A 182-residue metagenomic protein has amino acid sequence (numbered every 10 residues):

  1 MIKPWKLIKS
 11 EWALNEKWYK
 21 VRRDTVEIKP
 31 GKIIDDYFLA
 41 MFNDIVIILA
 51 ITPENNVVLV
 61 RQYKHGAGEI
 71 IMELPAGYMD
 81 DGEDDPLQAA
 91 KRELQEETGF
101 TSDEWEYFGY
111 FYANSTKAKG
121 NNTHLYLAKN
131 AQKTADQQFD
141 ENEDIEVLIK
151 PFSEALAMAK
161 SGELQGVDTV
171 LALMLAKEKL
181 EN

Functional and structural regions predicted by a protein language model:
M1-E11: A short, amphipathic edge element
I2, I47-R92, F139-E141: Conserved Nudix-box catalytic region and its N-terminal flanking loop in Nudix hydrolases and closely related
I2, I70, H124, E141-N182: Nudix hydrolase/Nudix homology domain
E11-I47, T52-P53: Acidic, metal-coordinating catalytic segment for phosphate/diphosphate chemistry, firing primarily on the Nudix
V21-R23, L49, L125-L127, V147-I149: Conserved hydrophobic/aromatic beta-strand scaffold that supports enzyme active sites
K29-G31, T52-E54, Y63, E83 (+3 more regions): Short loop segments at secondary-structure junctions
N43, I51-E54, K64, E73 (+2 more regions): Active-site segment of metal-dependent pyrophosphate-handling enzymes, primarily the Nudix hydrolase catalytic core
